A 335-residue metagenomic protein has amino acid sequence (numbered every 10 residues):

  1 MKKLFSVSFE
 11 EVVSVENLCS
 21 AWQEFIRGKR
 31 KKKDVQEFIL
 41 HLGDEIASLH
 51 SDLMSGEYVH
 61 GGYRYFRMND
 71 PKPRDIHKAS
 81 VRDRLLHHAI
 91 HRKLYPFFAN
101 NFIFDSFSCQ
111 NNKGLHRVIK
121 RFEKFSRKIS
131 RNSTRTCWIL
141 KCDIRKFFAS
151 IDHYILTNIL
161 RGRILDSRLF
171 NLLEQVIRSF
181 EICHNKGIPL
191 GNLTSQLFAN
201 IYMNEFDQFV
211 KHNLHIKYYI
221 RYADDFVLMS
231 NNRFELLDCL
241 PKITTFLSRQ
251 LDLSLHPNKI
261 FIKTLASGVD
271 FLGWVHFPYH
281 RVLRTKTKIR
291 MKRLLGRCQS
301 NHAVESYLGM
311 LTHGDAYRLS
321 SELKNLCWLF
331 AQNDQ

Functional and structural regions predicted by a protein language model:
M1-A47: Non-catalytic, polymerase-adjacent accessory regions of viral genome-replication enzymes
M1-S8, T245, Q332-Q335: Intrinsically disordered, low-complexity and often Lys/Arg-enriched segments
F5-F9, K93-A149: Active-site-proximal segment of RNA-dependent polymerases
W22, A89, L172-I177, Y307: Short alpha-helical scaffolding segments that buttress acidic/His motifs in well-ordered protein cores
G28-Q36, G61-H88, N101-K113, V176-N200: Short, conserved non-catalytic motifs in the polymerase core
L42-P73: Active-site-flanking structural segment that lines cofactor/substrate pockets
E45, D52-L53, K120, K124-A223 (+5 more regions): Conserved polymerase palm-domain catalytic core
A79, H88, S179, H184 (+2 more regions): Right-hand nucleic-acid polymerase module
